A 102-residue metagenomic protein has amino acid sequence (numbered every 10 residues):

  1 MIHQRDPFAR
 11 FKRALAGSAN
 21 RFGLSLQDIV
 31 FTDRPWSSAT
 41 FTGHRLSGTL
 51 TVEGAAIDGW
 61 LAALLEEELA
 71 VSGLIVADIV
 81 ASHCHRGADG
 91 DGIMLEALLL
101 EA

Functional and structural regions predicted by a protein language model:
M1-L24: Long, hydrophobic N-terminal alpha-helical segment
M1-R5, S38-T42, V52: N-terminal trafficking/processing presequences and adjacent post-cleavage segments of proteins routed to secretion
A16-R45, E66-I75: Solvent-exposed edge beta-strands and adjacent loop segments that serve as assembly or binding interfaces
I29-V30, T51, E96-L98: Residues in well-ordered beta-strands of folded domains
P35-S38, A81-H85: Catalytic micro-motifs at enzyme active sites that drive phosphoryl/nucleotidyl and oxygen chemistry
G43-S47, G90-G92: Short connector loops at helix/strand junctions that flank enzyme active sites, especially segments positioning acidic
G48-V80: Short, hydrophobic/π-rich interface segment
H83-A102: C-terminal edge-of-domain segments
